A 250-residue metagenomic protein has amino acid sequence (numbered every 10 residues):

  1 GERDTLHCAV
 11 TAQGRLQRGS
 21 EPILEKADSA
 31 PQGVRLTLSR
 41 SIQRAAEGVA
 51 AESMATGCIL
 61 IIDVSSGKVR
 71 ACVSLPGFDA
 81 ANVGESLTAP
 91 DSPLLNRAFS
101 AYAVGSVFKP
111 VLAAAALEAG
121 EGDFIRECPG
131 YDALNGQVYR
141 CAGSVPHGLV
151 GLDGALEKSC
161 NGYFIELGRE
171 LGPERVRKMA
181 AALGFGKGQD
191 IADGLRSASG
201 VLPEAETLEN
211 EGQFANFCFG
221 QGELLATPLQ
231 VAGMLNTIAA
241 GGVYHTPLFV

Functional and structural regions predicted by a protein language model:
G1-C58, V73, F78-V83, A89-P93: Extracytoplasmic/periplasmic proteins that interact with beta-lactams or build/remodel peptidoglycan
E21-P22, V64-S106, V111-V250: Beta-lactam-recognizing serine transpeptidase/beta-lactamase-like catalytic domain environment
